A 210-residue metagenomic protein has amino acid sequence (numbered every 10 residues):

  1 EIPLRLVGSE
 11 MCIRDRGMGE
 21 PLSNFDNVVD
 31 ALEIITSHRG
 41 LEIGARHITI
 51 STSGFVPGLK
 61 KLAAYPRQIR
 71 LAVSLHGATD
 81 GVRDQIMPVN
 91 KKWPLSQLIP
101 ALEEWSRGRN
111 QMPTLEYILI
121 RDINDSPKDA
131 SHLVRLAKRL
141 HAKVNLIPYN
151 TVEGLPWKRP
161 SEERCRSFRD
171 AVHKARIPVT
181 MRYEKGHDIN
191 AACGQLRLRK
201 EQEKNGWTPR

Functional and structural regions predicted by a protein language model:
E1-G8, C12: Single conserved hydrophobic/aromatic residue that forms the stacking wall/gate of nucleotide- or nucleobase-binding
G17-A175, T180: Conserved AdoMet/S-adenosylmethionine-binding subsite of the radical SAM
T151-L155, E184-A191: Short proline/glycine- and acidic-rich turn/helix-capping motifs at secondary-structure junctions
K174, G186-R210: Radical SAM enzyme core and accessory elements
